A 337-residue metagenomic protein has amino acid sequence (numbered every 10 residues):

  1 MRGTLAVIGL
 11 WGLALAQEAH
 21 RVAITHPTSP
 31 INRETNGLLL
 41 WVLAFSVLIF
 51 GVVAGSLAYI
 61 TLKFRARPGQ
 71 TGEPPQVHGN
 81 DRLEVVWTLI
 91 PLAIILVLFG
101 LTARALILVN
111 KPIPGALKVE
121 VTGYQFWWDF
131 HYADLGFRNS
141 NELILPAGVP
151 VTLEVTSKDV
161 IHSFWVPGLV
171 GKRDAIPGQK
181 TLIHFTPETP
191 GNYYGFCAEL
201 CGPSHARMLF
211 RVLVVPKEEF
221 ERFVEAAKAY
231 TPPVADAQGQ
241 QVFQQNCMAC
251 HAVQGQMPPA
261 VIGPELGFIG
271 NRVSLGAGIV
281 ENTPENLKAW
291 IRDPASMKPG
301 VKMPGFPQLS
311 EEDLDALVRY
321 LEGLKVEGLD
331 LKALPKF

Functional and structural regions predicted by a protein language model:
M1-E18: N-terminal secretory/membrane targeting signals
G3-V7, F50, L92-G100: Hydrophobic alpha-helical membrane-insertion segments
Q17-W41, T61-A249, V253-V261, G278-R292 (+4 more regions): Non-transmembrane, membrane-proximal soluble domains of secreted or membrane proteins
L39-V52: Alpha-helical transmembrane segments
F50-F64: Alpha-helical transmembrane segments
L266: "…together with the soluble PPM/PP2C metallo-phosphatase catalytic core" -> "…together with the soluble PPM/PP2C
